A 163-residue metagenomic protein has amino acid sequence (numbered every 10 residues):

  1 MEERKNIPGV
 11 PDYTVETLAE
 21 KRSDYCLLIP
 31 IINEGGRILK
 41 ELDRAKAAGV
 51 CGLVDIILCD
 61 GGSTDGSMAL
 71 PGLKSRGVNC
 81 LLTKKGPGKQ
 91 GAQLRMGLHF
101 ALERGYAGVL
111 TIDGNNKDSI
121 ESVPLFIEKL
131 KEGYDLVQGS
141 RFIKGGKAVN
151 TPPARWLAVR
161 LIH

Functional and structural regions predicted by a protein language model:
P8-E16, E34-A47: Short, well-formed alpha-helical segments that are part of the catalytic scaffolds of diverse glycosyltransferases
R22-C26, K46-I57, V78-C80: Short loop->beta transition adjacent to catalytic acidic/histidine clusters or analogous donor-positioning motifs
Y25-E34, E41, C59: A conserved hydrophobic helix/loop-capping motif in glycosyltransferases and polysaccharide synthases
I29, L53-S63, T83, I112: Short beta-strand/loop segment that forms part of the nucleotide-sugar
E34-R37, S63, S119: Donor nucleotide-sugar binding loop of glycosyltransferases
D60-A69, N116: A conserved acidic beta->alpha catalytic loop
C80-E103, I120-H163: Acceptor/aglycone-binding surface of glycosyltransferases and processive sugar-polymer synthases
Y106-K117: Short beta-strand-to-loop acidic/aromatic patch adjacent to the donor-nucleotide binding site
